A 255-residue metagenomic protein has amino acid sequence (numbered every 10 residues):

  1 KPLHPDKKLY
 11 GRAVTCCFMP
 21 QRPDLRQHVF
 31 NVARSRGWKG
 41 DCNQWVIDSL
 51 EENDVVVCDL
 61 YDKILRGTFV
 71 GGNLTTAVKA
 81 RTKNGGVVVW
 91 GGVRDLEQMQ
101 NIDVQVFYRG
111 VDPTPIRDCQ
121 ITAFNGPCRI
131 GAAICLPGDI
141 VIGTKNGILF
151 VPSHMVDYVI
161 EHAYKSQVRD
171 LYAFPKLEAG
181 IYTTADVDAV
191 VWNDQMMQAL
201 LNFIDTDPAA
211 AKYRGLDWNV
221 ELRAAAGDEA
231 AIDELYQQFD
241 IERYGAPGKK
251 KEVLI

Functional and structural regions predicted by a protein language model:
K1-P137, F150-I255: Feature captures the catalytic cores and cofactor-binding loops of soluble hydro-lyases/lyases that act on carboxylate
V141-I142: C-terminal interaction module
N146-I148: Channel- or pocket-lining gating/hinge segments that regulate access to a cavity or pore
